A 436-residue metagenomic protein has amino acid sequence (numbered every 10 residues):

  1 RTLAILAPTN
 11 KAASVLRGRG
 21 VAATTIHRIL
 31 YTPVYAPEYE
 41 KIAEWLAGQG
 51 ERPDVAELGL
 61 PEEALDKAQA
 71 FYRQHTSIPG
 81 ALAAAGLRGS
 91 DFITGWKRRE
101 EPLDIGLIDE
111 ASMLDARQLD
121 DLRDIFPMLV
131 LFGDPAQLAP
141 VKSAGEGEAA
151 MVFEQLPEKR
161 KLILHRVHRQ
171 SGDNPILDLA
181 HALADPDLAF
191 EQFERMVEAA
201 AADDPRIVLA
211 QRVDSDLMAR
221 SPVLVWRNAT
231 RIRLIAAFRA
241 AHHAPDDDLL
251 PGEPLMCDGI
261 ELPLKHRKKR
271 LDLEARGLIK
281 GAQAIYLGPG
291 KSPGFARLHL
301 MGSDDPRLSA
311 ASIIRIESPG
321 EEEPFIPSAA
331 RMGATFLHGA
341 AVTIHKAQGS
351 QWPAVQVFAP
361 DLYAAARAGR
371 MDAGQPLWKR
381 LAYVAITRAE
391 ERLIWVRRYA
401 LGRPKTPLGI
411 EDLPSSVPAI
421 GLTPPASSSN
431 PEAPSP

Functional and structural regions predicted by a protein language model:
T2-Q118: Conserved P-loop NTPase motor core of helicases/translocases
I5-A7, L107, M128-D134, W395: Structural recognition of the conserved hydrophobic beta-strand(s) that form the central parallel beta-sheet of P-loop
A12-L16, Y31-V34, L138-K142, Q170-P175 (+3 more regions): Switch/connector loops and helix/strand junctions flanking conserved nucleotide-binding motifs in nucleotide-processing
A23-I26, T32, H165, A219-S435: Core RecA-like ATPase module of SF1/SF2 helicases and allied nucleic-acid translocases
E57, E63-F71, H75-A85, D120 (+3 more regions): Conserved helicase motor core of P-loop NTPases
G106, V130-L131, V223, V357: Hydrophobic positions in the central parallel beta-sheet of the AAA+
E110-S112, V208-D216, T335-T343: Phosphate-interacting basic helix/loop segments used at nucleotide- and nucleic-acid interfaces
F126-L129, A389-E391: A short helix->loop->beta-strand "cap" motif at the edges of active sites that frequently abuts
